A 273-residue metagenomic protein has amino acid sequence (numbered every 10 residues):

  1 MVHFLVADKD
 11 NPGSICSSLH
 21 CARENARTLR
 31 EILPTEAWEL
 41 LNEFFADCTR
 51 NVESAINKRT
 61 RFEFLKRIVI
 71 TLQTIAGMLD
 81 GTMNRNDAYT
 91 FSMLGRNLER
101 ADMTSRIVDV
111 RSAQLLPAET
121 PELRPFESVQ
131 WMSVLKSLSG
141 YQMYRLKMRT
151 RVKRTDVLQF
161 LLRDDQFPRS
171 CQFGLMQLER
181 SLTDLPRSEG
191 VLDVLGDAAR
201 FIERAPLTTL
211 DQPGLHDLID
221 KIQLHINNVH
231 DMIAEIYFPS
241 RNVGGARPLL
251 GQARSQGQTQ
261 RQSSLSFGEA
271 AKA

Functional and structural regions predicted by a protein language model:
M1-A273: Alpha-helical transmembrane segments and their helix-helix packing motifs
